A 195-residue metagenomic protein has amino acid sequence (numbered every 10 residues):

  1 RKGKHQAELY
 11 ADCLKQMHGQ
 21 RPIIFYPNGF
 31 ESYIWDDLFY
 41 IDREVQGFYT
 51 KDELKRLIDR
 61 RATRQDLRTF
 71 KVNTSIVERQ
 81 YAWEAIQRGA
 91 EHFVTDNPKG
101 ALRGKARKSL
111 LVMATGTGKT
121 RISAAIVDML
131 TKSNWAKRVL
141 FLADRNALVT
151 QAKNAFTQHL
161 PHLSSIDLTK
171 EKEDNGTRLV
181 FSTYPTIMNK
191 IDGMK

Functional and structural regions predicted by a protein language model:
R1-R138, A143, A147-L163, N175-L179 (+2 more regions): ATP-dependent helicase/translocase motor core
L168-K172: Short, solvent-exposed loop/turn elements at beta->coil junctions and helix N-caps that rim active or binding pockets
